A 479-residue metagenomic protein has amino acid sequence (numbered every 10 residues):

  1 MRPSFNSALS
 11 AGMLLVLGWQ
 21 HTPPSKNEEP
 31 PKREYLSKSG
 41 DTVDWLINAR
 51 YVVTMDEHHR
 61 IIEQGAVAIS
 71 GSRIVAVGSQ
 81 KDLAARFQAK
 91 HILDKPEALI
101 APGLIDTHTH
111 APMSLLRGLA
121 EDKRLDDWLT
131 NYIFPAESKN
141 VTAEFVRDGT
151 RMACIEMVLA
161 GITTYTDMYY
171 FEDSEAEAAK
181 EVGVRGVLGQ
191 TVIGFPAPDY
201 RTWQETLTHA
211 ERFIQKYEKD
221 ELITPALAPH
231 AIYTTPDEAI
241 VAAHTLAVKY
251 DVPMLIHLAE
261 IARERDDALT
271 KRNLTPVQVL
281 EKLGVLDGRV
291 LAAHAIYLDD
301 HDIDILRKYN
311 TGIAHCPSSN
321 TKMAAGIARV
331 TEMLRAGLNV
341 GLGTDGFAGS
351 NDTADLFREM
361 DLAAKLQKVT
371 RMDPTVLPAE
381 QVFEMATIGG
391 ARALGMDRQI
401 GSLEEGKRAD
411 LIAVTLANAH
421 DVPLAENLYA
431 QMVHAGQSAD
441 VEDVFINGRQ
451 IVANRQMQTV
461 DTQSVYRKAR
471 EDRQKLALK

Functional and structural regions predicted by a protein language model:
F5-L9, M13-L14, W19-G65, I69-Q80 (+2 more regions): Active-site microenvironment of metallo-dependent hydrolases
D41-N48, A84-W128, R151-L159: Replace "His-x-His-based motif
R50, V67, S72, E97 (+15 more regions): Divalent metal-coordination and catalytic microenvironments
L99, R117-V184, T206-K219, R470-L478: Alpha-helical scaffold segments that flank or form the walls of functional sites
L115-D148, V182-Q204, A262-R289, Y309-G312 (+2 more regions): Active-site gating loops and adjacent loop-to-helix segments of metal-dependent hydrolytic enzymes
D167-Y169, A226-A242, T321-A324, A393-G395: Active-site glycine- and acidic-residue-rich loops that bind and position anionic ligands or nucleotide-like cofactors
S174-I296, H301: Metal-coordinating catalytic core of metallo-dependent amide/deamination hydrolases
K282-R289, T331-N418, A435-Q437: His/Asp/Glu-enriched, well-ordered alpha-helical/loop segment that forms or immediately abuts the divalent-metal
